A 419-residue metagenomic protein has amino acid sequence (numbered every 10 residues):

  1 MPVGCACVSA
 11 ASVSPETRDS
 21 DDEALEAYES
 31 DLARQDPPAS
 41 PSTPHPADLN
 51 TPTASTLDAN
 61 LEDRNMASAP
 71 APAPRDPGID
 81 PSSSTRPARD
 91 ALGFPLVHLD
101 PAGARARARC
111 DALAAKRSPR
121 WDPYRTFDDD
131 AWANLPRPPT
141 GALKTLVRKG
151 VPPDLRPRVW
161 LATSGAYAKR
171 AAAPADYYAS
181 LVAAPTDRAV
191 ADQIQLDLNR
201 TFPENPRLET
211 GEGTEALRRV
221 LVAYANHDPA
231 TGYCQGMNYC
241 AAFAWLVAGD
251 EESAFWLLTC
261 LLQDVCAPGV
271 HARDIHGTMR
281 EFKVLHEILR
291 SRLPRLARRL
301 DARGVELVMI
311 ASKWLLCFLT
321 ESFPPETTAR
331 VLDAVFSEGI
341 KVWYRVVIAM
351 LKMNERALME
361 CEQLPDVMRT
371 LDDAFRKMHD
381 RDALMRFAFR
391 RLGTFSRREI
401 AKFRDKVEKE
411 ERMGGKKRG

Functional and structural regions predicted by a protein language model:
M1-Y224, E399-G419: N-terminal transition regions in large eukaryotic proteins
R107-R120, N134-L135, A142, S253 (+3 more regions): Extended, Lys/Glu/Leu-rich amphipathic alpha-helical scaffolds
V159, T163, L198, L217-Y224 (+4 more regions): Short alpha-helical scaffolding segments that buttress acidic/His motifs in well-ordered protein cores
W160-A168, D176-A179, Y239-C240, T259-D264 (+1 more regions): Amphipathic alpha-helical scaffolding segments
F202-T210, L221-D228, L293-V305, M309-F318 (+1 more regions): Active-site-adjacent structural elements in folded domains
G249: Conserved binding/catalytic microenvironments
E321-E326, F336: Extended serine/threonine-enriched, polar tracts that run as long, contiguous segments within proteins
